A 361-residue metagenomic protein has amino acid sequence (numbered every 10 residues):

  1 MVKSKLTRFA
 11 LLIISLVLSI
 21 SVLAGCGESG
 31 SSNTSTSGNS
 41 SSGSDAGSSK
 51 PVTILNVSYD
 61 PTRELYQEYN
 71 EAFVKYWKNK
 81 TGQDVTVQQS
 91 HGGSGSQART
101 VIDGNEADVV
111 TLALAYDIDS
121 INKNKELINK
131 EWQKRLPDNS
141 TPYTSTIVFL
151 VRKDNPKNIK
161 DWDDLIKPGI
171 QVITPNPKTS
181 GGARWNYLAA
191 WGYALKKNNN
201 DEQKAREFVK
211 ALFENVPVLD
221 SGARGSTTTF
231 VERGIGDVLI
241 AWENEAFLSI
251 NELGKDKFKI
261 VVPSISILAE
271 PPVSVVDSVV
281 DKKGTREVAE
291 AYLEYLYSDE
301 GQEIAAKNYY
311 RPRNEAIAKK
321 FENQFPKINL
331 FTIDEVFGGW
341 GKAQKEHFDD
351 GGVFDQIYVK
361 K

Functional and structural regions predicted by a protein language model:
V2-I13: Bacterial N-terminal signal peptides that target proteins for export
S21-G25: C-terminal motif of bacterial Sec signal peptides marking the signal peptidase cleavage site
C26-G30, T34, G38-N124, K134-L136 (+1 more regions): Early extracytoplasmic/lumenal segment of secretory-pathway proteins
E28, V280-K361: Extracellular/periplasmic juxtamembrane helices and adjacent flexible linkers that interface with membrane partners
S49-P51, G82-D84, S96, G104-E106 (+7 more regions): Extracytoplasmic
N122-K196: A conserved helix-loop-strand patch within extracytoplasmic ligand-binding domains of the periplasmic binding
T141-T146, V209-F213, D220-S221, L253-R286: Periplasmic-binding protein-like
N198-S264: Ligand-binding pocket segment of bilobal, Venus flytrap-like solute-binding proteins
